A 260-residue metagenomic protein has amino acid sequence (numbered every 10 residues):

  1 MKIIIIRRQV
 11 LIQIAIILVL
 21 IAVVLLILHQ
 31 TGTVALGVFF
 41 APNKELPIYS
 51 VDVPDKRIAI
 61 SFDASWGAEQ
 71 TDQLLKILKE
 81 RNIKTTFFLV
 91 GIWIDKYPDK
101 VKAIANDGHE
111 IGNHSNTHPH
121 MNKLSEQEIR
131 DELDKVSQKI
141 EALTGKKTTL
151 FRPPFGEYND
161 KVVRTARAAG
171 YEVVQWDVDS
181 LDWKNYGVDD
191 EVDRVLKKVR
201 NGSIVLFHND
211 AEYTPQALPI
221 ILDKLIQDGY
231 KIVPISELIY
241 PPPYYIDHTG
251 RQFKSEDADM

Functional and structural regions predicted by a protein language model:
M1-I12: N-terminal Lys/Arg-rich, disordered targeting/topogenic segments
Q13-Q30: Hydrophobic membrane-insertion alpha-helices, especially the h-region of bacterial N-terminal signal peptides
T31-V34, P42-P54, E80-N82, Y213-M260: C-terminal domain-boundary segment and adjacent tail
V34-L124, E128-A142, K146-T148, Y240: Active-site beta->alpha N-cap acidic-glycine motif
F62-A64, L89-V90, S115-N116, R152-G156 (+3 more regions): Active-site-proximal beta-strand/loop segments in catalytic clefts of secreted hydrolases
A68-Q70, P119-K147, F155-N201, T214-A217: Alpha-helical scaffold elements lining the catalytic groove of polysaccharide deacetylases
K84, E110, E172, D179 (+1 more regions): Residue-level detector of anion-binding/catalytic polar loops
